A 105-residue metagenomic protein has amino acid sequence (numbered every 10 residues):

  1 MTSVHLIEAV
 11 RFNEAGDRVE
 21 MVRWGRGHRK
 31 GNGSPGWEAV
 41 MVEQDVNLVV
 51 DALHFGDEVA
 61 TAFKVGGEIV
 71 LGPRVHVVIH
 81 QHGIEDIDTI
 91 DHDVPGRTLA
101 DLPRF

Functional and structural regions predicted by a protein language model:
M1-G31: Short, surface-exposed binding/anchoring microloops in extracellular/periplasmic proteins
S3, D45, G96-L99: Generic N-terminal initiation segments characterized by hydrophobic and/or small/turn-forming residues
E14, V46, T89-H92: Short linear motifs in intrinsically disordered/low-complexity regions
E20-V22, S34-G36, R74, A100-P103: Surface-exposed beta-strand edges and their flanking turn/coil or helix-capping segments
S34-R74, I84: Eukaryote-biased intrinsically disordered, low-complexity acidic regions enriched in Ser/Thr/Pro
K64-F105: Short, compact, well-ordered microdomains
